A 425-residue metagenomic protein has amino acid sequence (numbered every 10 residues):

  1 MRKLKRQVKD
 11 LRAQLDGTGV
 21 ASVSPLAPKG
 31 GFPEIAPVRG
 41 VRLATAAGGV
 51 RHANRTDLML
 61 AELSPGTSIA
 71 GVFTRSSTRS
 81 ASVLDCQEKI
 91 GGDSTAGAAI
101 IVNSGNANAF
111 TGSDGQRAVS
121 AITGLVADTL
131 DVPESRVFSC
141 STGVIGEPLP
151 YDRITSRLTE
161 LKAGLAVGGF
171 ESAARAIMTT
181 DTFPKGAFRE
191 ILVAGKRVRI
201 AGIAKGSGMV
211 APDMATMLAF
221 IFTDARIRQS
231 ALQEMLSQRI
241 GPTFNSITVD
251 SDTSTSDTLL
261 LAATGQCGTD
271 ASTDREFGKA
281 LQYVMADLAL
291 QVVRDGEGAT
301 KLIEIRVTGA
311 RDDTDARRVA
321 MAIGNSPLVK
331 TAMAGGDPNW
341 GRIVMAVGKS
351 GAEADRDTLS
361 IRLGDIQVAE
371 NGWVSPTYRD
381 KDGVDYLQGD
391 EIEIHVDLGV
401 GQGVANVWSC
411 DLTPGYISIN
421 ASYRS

Functional and structural regions predicted by a protein language model:
R2-N103, A107-A121, A127-S425: A structural signal for small-residue-enriched, beta-sheet-centric alpha/beta enzyme cores and oligomeric scaffold folds
